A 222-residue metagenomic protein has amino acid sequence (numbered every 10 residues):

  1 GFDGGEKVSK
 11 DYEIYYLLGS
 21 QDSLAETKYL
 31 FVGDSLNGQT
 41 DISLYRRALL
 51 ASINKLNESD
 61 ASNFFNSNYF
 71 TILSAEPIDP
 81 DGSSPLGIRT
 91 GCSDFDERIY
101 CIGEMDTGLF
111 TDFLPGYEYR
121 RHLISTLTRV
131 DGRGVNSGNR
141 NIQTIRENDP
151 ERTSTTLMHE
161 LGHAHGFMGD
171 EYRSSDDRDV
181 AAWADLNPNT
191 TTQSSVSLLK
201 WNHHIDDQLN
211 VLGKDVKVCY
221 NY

Functional and structural regions predicted by a protein language model:
G1-K7, M158, H163: Short intrinsically disordered, low-complexity coil segments enriched in acidic
F2-R120, T128-R133, N139-I142, E147-D149: Propeptide-to-catalytic entry region of secreted or membrane-anchored zinc metalloproteases
Y69-L73, H159-A164, D177-R178: Low-complexity, flexible helical/coil segments
S84-L86, N136-N139, G166-M168, S175-D177: Short, solvent-exposed loop/turn and secondary-structure capping segments
I124: Aromatic- and glycine-enriched pocket-lining scaffold segments that form the walls of small-molecule binding clefts
R152: Glycine-rich catalytic cores of cysteine/serine-nucleophile enzymes that process amide/ester linkages in cell-envelope
T155-E171: Active-site recognition of the HExxH zinc-binding catalytic motif
E171-Y222: Replace "(M1/M4/M9/M12/WLM)" with "(e.g., M1/M4/M8/M9/M12/M26/WLM)" and add "not limited to" to clarify scope
